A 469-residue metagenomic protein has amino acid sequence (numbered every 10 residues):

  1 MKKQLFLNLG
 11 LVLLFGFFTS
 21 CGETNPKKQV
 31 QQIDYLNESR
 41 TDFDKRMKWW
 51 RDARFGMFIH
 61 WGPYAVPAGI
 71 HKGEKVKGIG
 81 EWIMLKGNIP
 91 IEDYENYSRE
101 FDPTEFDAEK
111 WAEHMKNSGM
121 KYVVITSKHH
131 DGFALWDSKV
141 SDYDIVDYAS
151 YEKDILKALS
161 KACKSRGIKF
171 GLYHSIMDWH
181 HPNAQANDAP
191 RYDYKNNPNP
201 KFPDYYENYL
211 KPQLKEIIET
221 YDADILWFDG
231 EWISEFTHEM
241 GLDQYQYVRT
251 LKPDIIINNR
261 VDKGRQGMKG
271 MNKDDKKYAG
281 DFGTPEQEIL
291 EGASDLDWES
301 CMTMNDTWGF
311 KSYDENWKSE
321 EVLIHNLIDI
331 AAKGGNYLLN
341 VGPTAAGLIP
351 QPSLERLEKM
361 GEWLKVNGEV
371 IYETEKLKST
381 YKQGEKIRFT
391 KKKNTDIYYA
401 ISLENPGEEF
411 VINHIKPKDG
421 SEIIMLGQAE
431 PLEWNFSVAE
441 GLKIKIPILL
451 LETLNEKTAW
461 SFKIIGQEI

Functional and structural regions predicted by a protein language model:
M1-L9: Bacterial N-terminal signal peptides that target proteins for export
G10-F15: Hydrophobic helical h-region of N-terminal Sec-dependent signal peptides in bacterial secretory/periplasmic proteins
F18-S20: C-terminal motif of bacterial Sec signal peptides marking the signal peptidase cleavage site
N25-I469: Mature catalytic domains of secreted/periplasmic carbohydrate-active enzymes
